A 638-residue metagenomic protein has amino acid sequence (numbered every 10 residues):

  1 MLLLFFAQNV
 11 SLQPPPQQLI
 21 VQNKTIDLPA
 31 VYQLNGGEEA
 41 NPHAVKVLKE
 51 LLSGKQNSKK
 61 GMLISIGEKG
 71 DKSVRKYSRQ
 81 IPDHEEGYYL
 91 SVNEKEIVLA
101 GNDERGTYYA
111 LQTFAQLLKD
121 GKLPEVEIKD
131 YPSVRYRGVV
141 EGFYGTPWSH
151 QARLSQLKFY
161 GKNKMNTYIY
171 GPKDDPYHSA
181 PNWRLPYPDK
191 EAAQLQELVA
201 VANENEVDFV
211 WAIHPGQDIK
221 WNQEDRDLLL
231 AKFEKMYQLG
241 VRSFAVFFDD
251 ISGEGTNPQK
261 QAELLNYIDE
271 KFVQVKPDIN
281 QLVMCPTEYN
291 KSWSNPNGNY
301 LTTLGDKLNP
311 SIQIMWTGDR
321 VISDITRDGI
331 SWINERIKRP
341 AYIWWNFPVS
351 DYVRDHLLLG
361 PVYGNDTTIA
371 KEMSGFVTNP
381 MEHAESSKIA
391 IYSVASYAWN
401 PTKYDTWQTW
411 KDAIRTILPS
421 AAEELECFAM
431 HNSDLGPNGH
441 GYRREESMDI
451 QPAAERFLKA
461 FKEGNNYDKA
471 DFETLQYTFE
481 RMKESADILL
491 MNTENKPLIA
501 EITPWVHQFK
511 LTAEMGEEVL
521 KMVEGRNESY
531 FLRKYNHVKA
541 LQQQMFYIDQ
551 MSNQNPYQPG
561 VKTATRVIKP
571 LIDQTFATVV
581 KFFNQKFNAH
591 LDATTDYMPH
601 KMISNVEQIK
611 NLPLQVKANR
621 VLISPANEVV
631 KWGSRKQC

Functional and structural regions predicted by a protein language model:
L2, Q8-E94, D120-I128: Acidic, contiguous N-terminal accessory segments
L12-P15, I20-V21, L28, K119 (+2 more regions): Substrate-binding groove of N-acetylhexosamine-processing glycoside hydrolases
L34, D103, V139, Y160 (+5 more regions): Conserved, mostly hydrophobic/aromatic
L34-A40, S65-G70, A100-N102, G142-Y144 (+4 more regions): Structural motif
S78-L228, K232, Q238-R242, V273-Q274: Feature activates predominantly on carbohydrate-active enzymes
G145, Q156, D174-P176, I213-Q217 (+5 more regions): Active-site-proximal loop/turn and secondary-structure-junction residues that shape catalytic pockets, frequently
K232-P258, N280-Y289: Active-site groove signature of glycoside hydrolases
I568-L571, A589-C638: Disordered, acidic Ser/Thr/Pro-rich linker "stalks" and the adjacent N-terminal cap of the next globular domain
